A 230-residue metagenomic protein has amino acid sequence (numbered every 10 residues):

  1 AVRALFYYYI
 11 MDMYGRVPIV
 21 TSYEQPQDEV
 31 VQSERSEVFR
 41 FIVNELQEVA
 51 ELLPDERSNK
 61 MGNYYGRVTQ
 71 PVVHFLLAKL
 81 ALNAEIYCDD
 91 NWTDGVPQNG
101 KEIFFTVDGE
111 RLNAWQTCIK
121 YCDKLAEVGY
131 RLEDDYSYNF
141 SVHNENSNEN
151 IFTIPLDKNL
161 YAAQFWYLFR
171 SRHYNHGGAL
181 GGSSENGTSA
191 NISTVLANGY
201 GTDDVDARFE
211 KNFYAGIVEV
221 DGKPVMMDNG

Functional and structural regions predicted by a protein language model:
A1-F169: Structured, solvent-exposed acidic/aromatic patches
Y121, A126-G230: Elongated scaffold/linker segments in the mid-to-C-terminal portions of large proteins
